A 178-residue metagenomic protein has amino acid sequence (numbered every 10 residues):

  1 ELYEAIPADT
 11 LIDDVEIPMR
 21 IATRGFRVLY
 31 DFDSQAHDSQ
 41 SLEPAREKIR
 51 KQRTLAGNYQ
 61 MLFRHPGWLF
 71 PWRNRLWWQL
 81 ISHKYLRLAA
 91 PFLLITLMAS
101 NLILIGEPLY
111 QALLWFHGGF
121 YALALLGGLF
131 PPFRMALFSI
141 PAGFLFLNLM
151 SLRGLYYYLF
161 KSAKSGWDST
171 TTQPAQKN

Functional and structural regions predicted by a protein language model:
E1-A5: Conserved nucleotide-sugar donor-binding and metal-coordinating catalytic region shared by glycosyltransferases
A8-I81, L149, R153-Y157: Catalytic donor/gating beta->alpha subdomain of glycosyltransferases that bind UDP-sugars
S82-L86: Alpha-helical membrane-interface segments at transmembrane helix boundaries
R87-A163: Membrane-embedded multi-pass helical conduit in multi-pass membrane proteins, especially envelope-biosynthetic
G166-N178: Membrane-proximal intrinsically disordered regions of secretory-pathway and membrane-system proteins
